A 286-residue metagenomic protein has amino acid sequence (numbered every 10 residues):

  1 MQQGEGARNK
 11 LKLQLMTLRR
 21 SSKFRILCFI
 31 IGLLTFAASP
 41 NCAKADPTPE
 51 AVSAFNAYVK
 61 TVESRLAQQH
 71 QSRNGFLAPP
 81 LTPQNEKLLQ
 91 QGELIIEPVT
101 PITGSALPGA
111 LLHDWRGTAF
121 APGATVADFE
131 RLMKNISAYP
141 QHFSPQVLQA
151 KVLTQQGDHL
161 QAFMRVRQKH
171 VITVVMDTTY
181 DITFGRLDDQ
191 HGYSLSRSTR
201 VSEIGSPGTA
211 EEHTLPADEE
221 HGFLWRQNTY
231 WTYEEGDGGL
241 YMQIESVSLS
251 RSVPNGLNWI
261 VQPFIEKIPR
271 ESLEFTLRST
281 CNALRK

Functional and structural regions predicted by a protein language model:
G4-F29: Bacterial N-terminal signal peptides that target proteins for export
L27-A38: Bacterial N-terminal signal peptides
S39-A45: Sec/Tat signal peptide C-region and signal peptidase I cleavage site
D46-K286: Eukaryotic helix-grip
